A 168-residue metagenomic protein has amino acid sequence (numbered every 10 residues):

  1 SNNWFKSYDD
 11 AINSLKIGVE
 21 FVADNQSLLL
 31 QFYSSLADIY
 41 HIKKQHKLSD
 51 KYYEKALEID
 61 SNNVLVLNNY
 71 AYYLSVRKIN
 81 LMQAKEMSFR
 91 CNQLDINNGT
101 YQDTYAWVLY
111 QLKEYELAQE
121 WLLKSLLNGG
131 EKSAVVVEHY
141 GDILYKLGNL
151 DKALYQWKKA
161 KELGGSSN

Functional and structural regions predicted by a protein language model:
S1-N3, D38, Y72-Y73, W107 (+1 more regions): Residue-level recognition of tetratricopeptide repeat
W4, S35, I42, V76-R77 (+2 more regions): Register position in tetratricopeptide repeats
A23, S27, S61, I96 (+2 more regions): Short coil turns that delineate tetratricopeptide repeat
Y145-S167: TPR/TPR-like (Sel1-like) alpha-helical repeat modules
